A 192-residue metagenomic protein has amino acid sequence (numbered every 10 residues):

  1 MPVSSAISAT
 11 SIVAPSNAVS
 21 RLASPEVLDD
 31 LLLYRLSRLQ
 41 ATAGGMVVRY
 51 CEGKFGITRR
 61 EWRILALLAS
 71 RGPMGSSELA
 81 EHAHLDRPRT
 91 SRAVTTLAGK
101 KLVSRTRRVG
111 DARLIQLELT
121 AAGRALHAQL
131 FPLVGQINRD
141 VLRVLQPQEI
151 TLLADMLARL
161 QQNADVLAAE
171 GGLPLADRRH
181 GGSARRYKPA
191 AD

Functional and structural regions predicted by a protein language model:
M1-F55, G182-D192: N-terminal leader segment of winged-helix/HTH proteins
S4, H82, T95-A158: Charged, amphipathic alpha-helical coiled-coil/dimerization segments
E26, V141-Q148, L167-R178: Hydrophobic/aromatic-rich alpha-helical bundle segments in the mid-to-C-terminal region
Y34, A41, G45-R89, V94 (+2 more regions): N-terminal helix-turn-helix DNA-binding core of bacterial DNA-binding proteins
L67-R71, M156, N163: Short amphipathic alpha-helical elements of helix-turn-helix/winged-helix folds
Q162-D192: Short amphipathic alpha-helical interaction elements located at domain edges and within/adjacent to intrinsically
